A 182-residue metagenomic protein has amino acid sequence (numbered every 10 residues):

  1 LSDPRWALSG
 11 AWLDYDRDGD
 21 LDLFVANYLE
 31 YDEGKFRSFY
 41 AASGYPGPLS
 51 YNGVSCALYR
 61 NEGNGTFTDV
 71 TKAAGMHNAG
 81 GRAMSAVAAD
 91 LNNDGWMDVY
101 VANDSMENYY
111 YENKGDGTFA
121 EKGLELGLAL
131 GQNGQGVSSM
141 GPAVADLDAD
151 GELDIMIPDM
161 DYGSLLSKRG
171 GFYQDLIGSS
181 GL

Functional and structural regions predicted by a protein language model:
L1-L182: Acidic, glycine/proline-rich Ca2+-coordinating loop motifs
